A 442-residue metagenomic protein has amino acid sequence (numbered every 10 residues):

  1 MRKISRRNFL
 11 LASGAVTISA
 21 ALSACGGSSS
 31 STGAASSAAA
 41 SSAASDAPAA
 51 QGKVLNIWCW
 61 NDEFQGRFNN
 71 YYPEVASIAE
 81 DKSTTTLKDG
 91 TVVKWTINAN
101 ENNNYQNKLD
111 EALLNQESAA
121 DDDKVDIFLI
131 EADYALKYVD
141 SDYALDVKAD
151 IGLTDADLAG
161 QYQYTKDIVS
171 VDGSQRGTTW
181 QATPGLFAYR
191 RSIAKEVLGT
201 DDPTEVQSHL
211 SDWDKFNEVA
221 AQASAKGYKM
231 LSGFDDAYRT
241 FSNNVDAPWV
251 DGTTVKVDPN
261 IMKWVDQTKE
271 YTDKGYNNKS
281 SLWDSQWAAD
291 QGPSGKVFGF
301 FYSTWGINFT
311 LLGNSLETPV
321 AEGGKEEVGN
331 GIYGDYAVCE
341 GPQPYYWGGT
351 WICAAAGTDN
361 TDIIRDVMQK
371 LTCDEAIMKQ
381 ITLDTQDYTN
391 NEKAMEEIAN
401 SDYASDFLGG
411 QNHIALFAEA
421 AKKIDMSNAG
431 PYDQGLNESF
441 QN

Functional and structural regions predicted by a protein language model:
R2-S5, L10-L136, D155, K379: Conserved N-terminal structural module of periplasmic/extracytoplasmic solute-binding proteins
A40-D46, E117, I130-L186, D214 (+1 more regions): Hinge/lid segment of periplasmic solute-binding proteins
W60-N61, I130-Y134, F234-D236, S285 (+1 more regions): Beta->alpha turn/N-cap motifs
Y72-V75, N243, K263-D366: Extracytoplasmic/periplasmic substrate-binding proteins
S83-E101, A120, T200-V206, K269-W283 (+2 more regions): A local structural motif
N98-E111, S211-K215, K279-Q291: Short helix-initiation/N-cap motifs at beta->coil->alpha
D150-A156, K166-A237, W249-L282, A356-D362: Helix-loop-helix "hinge/cap" segment bordering the ligand-binding cleft or interdomain interface
T310-S315, P342-Q441: C-terminal lobe and pocket-closing loops of periplasmic/extracytoplasmic Venus-flytrap solute-binding proteins
